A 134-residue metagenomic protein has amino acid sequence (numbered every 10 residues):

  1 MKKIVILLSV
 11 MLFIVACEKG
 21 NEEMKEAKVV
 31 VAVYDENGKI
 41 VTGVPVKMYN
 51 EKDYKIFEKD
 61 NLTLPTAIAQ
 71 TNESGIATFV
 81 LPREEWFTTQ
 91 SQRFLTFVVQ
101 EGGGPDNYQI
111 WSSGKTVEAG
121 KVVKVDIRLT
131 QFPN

Functional and structural regions predicted by a protein language model:
M1-I4: Positively charged n-region of N-terminal signal peptides that target proteins for export
I14-A16: C-terminal motif of bacterial Sec signal peptides marking the signal peptidase cleavage site
E18-G20: Bacterial signal peptide processing site
A27-D35: A short, amphipathic beta-strand motif
N37-L62: Short, ordered, surface-exposed loop/turn motifs in non-cytosolic proteins
E58-P82: Short, acidic Ser/Thr/Gly-rich low-complexity loop/linker segments typical of extracellular and cell-surface proteins
E85-P105: A short, solvent-exposed beta-strand micro-motif common in secreted/extracellular proteins
S113-N134: Extracellular beta-sheet/turn segments enriched in Thr/Pro/Gly and aliphatic residues
